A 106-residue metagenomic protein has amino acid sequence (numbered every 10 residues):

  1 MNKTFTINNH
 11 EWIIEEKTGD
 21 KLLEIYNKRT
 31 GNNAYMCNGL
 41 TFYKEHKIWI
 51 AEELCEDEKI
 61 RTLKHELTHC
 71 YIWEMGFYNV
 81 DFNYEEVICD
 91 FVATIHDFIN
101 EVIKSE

Functional and structural regions predicted by a protein language model:
N2-T6, K17-K47: Catalytic zinc-binding patch centered on the HExxH motif and its immediate surroundings that defines zinc-dependent
W12-I14: Short, isolated positions in well-ordered beta-strands
G39-L63: Short pre-active-site segment immediately N-terminal to the catalytic Zn-binding motif
I60, K64, E85-I88: Hydrophobic (often cysteine-bearing) scaffold residues that line and stabilize catalytic clefts of nucleotide/cofactor
R61-W73: Active-site recognition of the HExxH zinc-binding catalytic motif
M75-F77: Short, flexible helix-adjacent loops and helix caps
V80-E106: Post-HExxH zinc-binding segment in Zn-dependent metallohydrolases
